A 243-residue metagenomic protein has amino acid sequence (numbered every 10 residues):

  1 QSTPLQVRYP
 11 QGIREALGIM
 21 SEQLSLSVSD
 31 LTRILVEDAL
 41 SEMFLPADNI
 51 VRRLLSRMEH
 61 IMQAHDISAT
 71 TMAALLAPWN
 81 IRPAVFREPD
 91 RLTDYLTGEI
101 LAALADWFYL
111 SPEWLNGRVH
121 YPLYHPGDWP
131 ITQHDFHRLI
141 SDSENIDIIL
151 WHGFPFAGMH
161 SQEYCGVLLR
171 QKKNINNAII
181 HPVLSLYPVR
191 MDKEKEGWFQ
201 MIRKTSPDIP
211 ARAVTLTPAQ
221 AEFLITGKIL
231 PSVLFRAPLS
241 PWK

Functional and structural regions predicted by a protein language model:
Q1, L123-K243: Intrinsically disordered, low-complexity tails and linkers flanking structured cores
Q1-G12, G18-E22: Short Lys/Arg-rich basic patches
P4, L76-L96, A105: Recognition helix of helix-turn-helix/homeodomain-like DNA-binding domains that insert into the DNA major groove
L17, L31, M72-A74, P83-E88 (+1 more regions): Conserved hydrophobic/aromatic packing and binding residues within compact polymer-binding modules
Q23-S27, V51-A77: Short basic helix-loop element that most often maps to the first helix and adjoining turn of HTH DNA-binding modules
L26-D48: Short, basic amphipathic alpha-helical segments that act as recognition/interaction helices in nucleic-acid-binding
I34-L35, L75-P78, P89-L92, G117-Y121: Short acidic/histidine-centered micro-motifs embedded in hydrophobic/aromatic stretches that mark compact functional
G98-W114: DNA major-groove recognition helix of helix-turn-helix/homeodomain DNA-binding modules
